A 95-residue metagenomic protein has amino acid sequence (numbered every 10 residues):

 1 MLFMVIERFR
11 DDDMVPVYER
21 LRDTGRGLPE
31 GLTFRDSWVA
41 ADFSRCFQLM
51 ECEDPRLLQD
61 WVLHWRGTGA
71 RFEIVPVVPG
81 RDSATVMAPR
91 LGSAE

Functional and structural regions predicted by a protein language model:
M1-R35, V39-S44, E53-L57, V78-E95: Short S/T/G/P-rich N-terminal loop/turn motif that feeds into the first structured element of a domain
D23, D60-G67: Short, intrinsically disordered, mixed-charge
D42-R45, G67-G69: Short connector loops at helix/strand junctions that flank enzyme active sites, especially segments positioning acidic
M50-L63, E73-V75: Mid-chain, well-packed structural core segment of small domains
T68-P79: Conserved short beta-strand edge segments in small beta-sheet-based binding/regulatory domains
